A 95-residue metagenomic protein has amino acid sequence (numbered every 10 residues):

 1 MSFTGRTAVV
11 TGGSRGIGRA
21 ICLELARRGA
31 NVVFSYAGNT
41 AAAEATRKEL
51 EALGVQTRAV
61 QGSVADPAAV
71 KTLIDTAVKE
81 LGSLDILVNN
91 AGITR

Functional and structural regions predicted by a protein language model:
F3-T4, L53-Q56, D75-N89, R95: A glycine-rich helix->loop->beta "capping" turn within Rossmann-like NAD(P)(H)-dependent oxidoreductase domains
T7, G12-G16: Conserved glycine-rich cofactor-binding loop
V9, V33, R58-V60, E80 (+1 more regions): Conserved Rossmann-like nucleotide-binding pocket used by diverse enzymes that bind dinucleotide cofactors
L25: Aromatic pocket-lining residues of Rossmann-like dinucleotide-binding sites
R28-A45: Conserved glycine-rich Rossmann-like NAD(P)H-binding loop of the short-chain dehydrogenase/reductase
T40-A41, Q61-D75: The beta1-alpha1 cofactor-binding region of Rossmann-like NAD(H)/NADP(H)-dependent oxidoreductases
T46-G54: Short, conserved SAM-binding/catalytic segment of Class I S-adenosyl-L-methionine-dependent methyltransferases
